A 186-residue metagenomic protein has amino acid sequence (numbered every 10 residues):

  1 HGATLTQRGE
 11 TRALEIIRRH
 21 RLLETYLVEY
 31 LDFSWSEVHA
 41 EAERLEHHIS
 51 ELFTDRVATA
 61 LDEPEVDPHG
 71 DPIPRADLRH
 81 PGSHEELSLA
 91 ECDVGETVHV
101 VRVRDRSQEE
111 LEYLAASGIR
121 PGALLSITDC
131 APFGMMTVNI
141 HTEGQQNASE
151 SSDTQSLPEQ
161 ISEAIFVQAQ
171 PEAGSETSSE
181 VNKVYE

Functional and structural regions predicted by a protein language model:
H1-H20: Basic, amphipathic "hinge/linker" alpha-helix immediately C-terminal to the N-terminal HTH DNA-binding motif
A3, E43, D129: Positions that flank functional sites
A13, E43-R44, V101: Flexible, glycine/proline-enriched loop segments at strand-loop-helix junctions that form or flank small-ligand binding
R21-D67: Amphipathic alpha-helical dimerization/coiled-coil segments that flank or bridge DNA-binding/regulatory modules
H47-E163: Mid-protein regulatory/catalytic core that forms ligand/cofactor-binding pockets and protein-protein interaction
A148-E186: Glycine- and charge-enriched low-complexity intrinsically disordered segments
